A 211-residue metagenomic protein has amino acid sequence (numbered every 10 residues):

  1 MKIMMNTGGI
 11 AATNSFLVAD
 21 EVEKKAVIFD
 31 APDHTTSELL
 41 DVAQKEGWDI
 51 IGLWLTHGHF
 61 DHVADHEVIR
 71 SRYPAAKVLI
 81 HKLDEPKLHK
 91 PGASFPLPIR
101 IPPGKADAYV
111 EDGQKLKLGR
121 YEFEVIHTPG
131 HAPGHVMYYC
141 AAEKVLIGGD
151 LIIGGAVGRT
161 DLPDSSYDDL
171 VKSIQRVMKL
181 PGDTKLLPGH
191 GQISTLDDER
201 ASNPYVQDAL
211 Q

Functional and structural regions predicted by a protein language model:
M1-E46, M137-G149: Conserved beta-strand hairpin/beta-sheet module of binuclear metal-dependent hydrolase folds, prominently
M4, W54, L79, A108-V110 (+3 more regions): Hydrophobic/aromatic beta-strand patches that form the interior of the parallel beta-sheet core in alpha/beta enzyme
N6, I28-A31, I80, R120 (+1 more regions): Small/polar loops that bind or transfer phosphate-bearing groups
T7, A19, E111, K117 (+2 more regions): Residue-level detector of conserved, well-ordered beta-strand and adjacent loop positions that form binding/recognition
F16, A108, G113-Q114, V136 (+1 more regions): Residue-level detector of beta-strand structural context in well-folded domains
K24, H34, A93-F95, E122-L210: Metallo-beta-lactamase
A26-D30, G52-L55, V125-H127: Short catalytic-loop micro-motif centered on adjacent basic/acidic residues
H34-K117, A201-D208: Active-site HxH/HxHxD metal-binding segment of metal-dependent hydrolases
